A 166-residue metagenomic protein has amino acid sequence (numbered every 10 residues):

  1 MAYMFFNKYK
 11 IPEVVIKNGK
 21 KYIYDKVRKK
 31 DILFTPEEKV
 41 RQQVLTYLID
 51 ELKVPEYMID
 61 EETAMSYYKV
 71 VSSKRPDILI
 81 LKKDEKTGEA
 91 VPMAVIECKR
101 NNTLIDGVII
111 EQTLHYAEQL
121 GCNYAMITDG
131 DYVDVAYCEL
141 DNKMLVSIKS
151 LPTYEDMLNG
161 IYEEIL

Functional and structural regions predicted by a protein language model:
M1-Y124, D131-L166: A short, conserved, highly charged catalytic patch centered on acidic carboxylates
